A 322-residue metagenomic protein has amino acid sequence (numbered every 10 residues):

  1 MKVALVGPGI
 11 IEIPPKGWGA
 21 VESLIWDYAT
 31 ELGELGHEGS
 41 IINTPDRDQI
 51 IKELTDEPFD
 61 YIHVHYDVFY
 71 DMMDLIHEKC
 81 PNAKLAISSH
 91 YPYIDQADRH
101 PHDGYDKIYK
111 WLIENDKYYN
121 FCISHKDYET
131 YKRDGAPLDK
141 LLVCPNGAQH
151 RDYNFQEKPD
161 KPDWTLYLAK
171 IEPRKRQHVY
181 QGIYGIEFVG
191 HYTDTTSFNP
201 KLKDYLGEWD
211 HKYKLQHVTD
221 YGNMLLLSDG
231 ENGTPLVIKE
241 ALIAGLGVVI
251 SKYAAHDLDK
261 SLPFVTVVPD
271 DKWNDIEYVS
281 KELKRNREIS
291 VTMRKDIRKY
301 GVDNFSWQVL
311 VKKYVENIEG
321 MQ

Functional and structural regions predicted by a protein language model:
V3-A4, Y61-H63, I76-Q96, F121 (+1 more regions): Active-site proximal beta-strand in glycosyltransferases
A97-D98, K132, V143-D163, F198: Acidic anion/phosphate-binding donor-loop and adjacent secondary structure in glycosyltransferase catalytic cores
P101-N120: Membrane-proximal helix-turn-helix segments that form the acceptor-binding/catalytic region of lipid-linked
F121, E157-E187: Conserved donor-binding/catalytic core segment of Leloir-type glycosyltransferases
Y192, K201-D220, D229: Conserved active-site histidine-acidic residue motif and adjacent donor-binding/catalytic loop of glycosyltransferases
T219-G233, L246: Acidic donor-binding loop of glycosyltransferase active sites
I238, G247-S251: Short hydrophobic beta-strand element within catalytic cores of glycosyltransferases and related nucleotide-activated
D271-Y278, K284-E319: A charged, aromatic-enriched C-terminal amphipathic alpha-helix characteristic of glycosyltransferases across folds
